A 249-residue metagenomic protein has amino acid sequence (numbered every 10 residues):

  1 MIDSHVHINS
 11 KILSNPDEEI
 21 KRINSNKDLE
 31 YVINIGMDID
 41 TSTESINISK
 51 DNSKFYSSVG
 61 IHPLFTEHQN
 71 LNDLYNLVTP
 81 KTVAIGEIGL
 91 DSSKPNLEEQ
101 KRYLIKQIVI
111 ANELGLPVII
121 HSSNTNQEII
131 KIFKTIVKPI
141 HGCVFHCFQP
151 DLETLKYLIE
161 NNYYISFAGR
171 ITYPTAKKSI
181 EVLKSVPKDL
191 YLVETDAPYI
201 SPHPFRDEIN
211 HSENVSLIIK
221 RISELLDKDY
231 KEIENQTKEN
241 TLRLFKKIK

Functional and structural regions predicted by a protein language model:
M1-K249: Mid-domain alpha/beta scaffold segments of enzyme catalytic cores
